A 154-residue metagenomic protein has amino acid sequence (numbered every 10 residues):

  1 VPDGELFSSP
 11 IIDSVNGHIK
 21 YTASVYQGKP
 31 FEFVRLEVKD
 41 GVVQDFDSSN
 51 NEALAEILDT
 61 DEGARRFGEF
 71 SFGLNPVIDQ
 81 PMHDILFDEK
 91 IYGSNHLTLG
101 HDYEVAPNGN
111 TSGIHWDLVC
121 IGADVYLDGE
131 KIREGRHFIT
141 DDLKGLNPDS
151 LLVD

Functional and structural regions predicted by a protein language model:
V1-D154: Metal/cofactor-centered catalytic core regions of large enzymes
